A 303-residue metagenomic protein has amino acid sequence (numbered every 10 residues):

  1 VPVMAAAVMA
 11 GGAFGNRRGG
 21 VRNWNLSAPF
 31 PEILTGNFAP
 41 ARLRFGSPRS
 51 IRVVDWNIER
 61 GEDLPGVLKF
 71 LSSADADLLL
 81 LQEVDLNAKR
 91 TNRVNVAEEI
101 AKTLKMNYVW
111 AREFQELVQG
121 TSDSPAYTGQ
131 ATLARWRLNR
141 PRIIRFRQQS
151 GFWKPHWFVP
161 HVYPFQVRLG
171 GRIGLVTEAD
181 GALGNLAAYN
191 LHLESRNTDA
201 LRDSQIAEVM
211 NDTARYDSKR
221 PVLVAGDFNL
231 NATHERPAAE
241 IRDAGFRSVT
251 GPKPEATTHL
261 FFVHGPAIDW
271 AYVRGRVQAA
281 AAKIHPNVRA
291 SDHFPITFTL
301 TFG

Functional and structural regions predicted by a protein language model:
V1-V3: N-terminal export leaders
V8-L78, K102, N107-G303: Active-site regions of metal-assisted phosphoester/phosphodiester hydrolases, unifying DNase/endonuclease modules
Q82-T91: Active-site neighborhood of divalent metal-dependent phosphoester/pyrophosphate hydrolases
R93, A101: Serine-esterase "nucleophile elbow" of acetyl-processing enzymes
E98: Active-site-proximal alpha/beta segments of enzymes that process anionic O-linked groups
